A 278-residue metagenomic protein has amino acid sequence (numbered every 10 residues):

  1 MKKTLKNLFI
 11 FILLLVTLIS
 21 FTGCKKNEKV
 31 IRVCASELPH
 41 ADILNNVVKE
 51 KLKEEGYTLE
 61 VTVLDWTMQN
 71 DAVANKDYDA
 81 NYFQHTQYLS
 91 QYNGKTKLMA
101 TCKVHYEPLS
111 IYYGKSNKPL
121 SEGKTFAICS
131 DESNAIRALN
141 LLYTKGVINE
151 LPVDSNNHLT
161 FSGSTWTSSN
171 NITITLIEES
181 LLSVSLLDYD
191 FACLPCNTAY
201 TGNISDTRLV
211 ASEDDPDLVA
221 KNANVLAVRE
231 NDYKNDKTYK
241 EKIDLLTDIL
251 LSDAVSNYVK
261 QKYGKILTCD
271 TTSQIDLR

Functional and structural regions predicted by a protein language model:
N27-L38, Y57-T62, T125-F126: Short, well-ordered beta-strand elements
E37-T58, V255: Short, polar/charged alpha-helical segment
V61-D71, S155-V184: Short helix-initiation/N-cap motifs at beta->coil->alpha
D65-W66, K76-L89, E178, Y189-Y200: Beta->alpha turn/N-cap motifs
Q91-C102, G114-S116, D188, T201-D214: Ligand-binding "clamshell"
L98-N149, S256: A conserved helix-loop-strand patch within extracytoplasmic ligand-binding domains of the periplasmic binding
P108-K118, A127, N222-E241: A bilobed periplasmic-binding-protein/Venus flytrap-type ligand-binding module shared by bacterial periplasmic
A135-K145, I249-T271: Periplasmic-binding protein-like
